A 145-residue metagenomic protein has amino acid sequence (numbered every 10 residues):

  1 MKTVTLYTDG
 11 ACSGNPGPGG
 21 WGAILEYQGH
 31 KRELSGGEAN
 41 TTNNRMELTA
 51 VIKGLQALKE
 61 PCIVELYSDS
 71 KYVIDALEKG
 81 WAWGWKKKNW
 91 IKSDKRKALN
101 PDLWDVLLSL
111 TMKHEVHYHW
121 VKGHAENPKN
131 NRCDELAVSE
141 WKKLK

Functional and structural regions predicted by a protein language model:
M1-T5: Extreme N-terminal starter segment of soluble prokaryotic enzymes
L6-T8, W21, L34, L48: Structural detector for hydrophobic anchor residues on beta-strands
T8-P18, I52-L136, E140-W141: RNase H catalytic domain
W21-Y27: Short beta-strand scaffold segments in enzyme catalytic cores
Q28-E47, A57: A short, polar/acidic, helix/strand-boundary loop motif
